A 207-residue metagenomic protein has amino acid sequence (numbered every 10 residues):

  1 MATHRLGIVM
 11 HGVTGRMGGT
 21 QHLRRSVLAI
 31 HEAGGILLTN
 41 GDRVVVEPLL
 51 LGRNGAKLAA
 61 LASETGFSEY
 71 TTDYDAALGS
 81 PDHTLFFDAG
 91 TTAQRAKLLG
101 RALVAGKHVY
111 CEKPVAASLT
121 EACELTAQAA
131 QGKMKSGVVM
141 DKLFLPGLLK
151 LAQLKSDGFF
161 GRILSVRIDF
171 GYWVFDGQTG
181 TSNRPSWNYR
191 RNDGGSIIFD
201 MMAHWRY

Functional and structural regions predicted by a protein language model:
M1-T65: N-terminal Rossmann-like dinucleotide-binding module
H4-L6, M134, L164: Nucleotide donor/acceptor-binding cores
T39-N40, E69-P81: Short acidic low-complexity segments
E69, T84-L85, S165: Short, Asp-centered acidic motifs that coordinate Mg2+ and/or phosphate in catalytic or ligand-binding sites
T84-L85, T91-T92, A96-L143, G158: Beta-strand-loop-alpha-helix segment that lines the small-molecule cofactor/substrate pocket of alpha/beta enzymes
K142-Y207: Predominantly a Rossmann-like dinucleotide-binding segment in NAD(P)-dependent oxidoreductases
